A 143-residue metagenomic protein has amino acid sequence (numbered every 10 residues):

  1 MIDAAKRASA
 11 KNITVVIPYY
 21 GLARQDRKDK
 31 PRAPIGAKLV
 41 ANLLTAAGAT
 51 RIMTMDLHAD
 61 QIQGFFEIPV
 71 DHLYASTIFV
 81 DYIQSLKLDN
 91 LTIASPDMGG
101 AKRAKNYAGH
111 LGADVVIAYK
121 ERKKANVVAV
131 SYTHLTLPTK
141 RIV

Functional and structural regions predicted by a protein language model:
M1-G99, K105-A108, V115-V116, R122 (+1 more regions): Active-site loop-to-helix "anion-binding N-cap" substructures in soluble metabolic enzymes
V116-I117, T136: Conserved beta-strand segments that form the floor/walls of ligand-binding pockets within enzyme and binding domains
T133-T139: Conserved small/polar residues in nucleotide/adenosyl-binding loops
